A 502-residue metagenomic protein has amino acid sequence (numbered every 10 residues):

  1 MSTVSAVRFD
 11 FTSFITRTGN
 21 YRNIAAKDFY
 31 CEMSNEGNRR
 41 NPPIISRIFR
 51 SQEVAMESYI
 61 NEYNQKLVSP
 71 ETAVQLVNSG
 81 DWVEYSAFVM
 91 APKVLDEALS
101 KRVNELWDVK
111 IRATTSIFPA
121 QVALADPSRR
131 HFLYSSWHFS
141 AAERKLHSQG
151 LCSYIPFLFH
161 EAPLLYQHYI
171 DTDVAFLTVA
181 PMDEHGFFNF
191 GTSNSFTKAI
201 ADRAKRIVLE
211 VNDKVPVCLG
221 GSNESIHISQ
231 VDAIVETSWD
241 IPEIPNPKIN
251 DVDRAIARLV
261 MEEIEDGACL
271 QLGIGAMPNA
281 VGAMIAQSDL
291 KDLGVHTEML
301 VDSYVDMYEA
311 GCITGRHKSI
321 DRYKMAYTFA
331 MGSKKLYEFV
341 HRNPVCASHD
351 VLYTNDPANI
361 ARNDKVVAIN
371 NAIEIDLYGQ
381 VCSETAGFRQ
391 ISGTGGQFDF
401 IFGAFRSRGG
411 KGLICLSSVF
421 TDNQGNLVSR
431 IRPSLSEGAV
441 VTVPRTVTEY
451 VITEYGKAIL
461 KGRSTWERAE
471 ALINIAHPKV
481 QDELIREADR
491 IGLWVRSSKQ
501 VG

Functional and structural regions predicted by a protein language model:
S2-R8, F14-R17: Low-acidity, Ser/Thr- and Arg-rich intrinsically disordered low-complexity segments
I15, R22-I24, P42: Intrinsically disordered, low-complexity segments enriched in serine/threonine/proline/glycine and often basic
R39-S46: Short, low-complexity, charge-dense intrinsically disordered segments
R47-G502: Conserved alpha/beta enzyme-core scaffold
